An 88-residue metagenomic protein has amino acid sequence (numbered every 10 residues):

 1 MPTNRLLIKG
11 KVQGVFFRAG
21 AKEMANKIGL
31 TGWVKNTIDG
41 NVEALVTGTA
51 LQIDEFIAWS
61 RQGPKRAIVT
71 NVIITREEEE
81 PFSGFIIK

Functional and structural regions predicted by a protein language model:
M1-K88: Intrinsically disordered, low-complexity, mixed-charge
